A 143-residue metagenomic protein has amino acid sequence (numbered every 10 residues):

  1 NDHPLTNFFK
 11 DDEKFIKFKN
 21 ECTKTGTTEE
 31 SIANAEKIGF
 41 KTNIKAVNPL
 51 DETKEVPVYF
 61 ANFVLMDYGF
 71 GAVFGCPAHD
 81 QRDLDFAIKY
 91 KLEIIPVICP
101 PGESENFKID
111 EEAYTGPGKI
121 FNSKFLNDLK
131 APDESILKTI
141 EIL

Functional and structural regions predicted by a protein language model:
N1-I94, C99: NTP-handling and nucleic-acid-processing catalytic cores
A72-L143: Residue patterns forming the tRNA-binding/recognition surfaces of aminoacyl-tRNA synthetases and related DALR
